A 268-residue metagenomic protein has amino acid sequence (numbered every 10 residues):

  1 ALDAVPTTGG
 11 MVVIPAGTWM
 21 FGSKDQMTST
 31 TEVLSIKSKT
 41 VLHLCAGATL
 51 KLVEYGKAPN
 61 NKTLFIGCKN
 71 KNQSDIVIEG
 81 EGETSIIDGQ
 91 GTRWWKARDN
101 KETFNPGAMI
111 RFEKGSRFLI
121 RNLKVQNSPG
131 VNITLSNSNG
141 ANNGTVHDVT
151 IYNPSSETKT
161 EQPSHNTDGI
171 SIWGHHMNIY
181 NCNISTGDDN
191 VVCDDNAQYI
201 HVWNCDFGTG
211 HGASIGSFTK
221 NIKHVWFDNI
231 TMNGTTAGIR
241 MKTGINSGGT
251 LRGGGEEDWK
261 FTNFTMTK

Functional and structural regions predicted by a protein language model:
A1-K268: Extracellular/periplasmic carbohydrate-active domains that bind, remodel, or depolymerize complex polysaccharides
